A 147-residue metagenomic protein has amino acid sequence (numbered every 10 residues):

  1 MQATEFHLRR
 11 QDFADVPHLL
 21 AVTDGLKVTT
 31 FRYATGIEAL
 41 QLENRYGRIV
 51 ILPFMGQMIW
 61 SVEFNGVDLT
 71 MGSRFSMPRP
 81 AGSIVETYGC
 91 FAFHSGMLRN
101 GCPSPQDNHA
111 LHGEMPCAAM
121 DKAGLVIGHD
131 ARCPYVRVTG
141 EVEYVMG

Functional and structural regions predicted by a protein language model:
M1-G147: Surface-exposed acidic/polar loop and edge beta-strand patches at domain peripheries
